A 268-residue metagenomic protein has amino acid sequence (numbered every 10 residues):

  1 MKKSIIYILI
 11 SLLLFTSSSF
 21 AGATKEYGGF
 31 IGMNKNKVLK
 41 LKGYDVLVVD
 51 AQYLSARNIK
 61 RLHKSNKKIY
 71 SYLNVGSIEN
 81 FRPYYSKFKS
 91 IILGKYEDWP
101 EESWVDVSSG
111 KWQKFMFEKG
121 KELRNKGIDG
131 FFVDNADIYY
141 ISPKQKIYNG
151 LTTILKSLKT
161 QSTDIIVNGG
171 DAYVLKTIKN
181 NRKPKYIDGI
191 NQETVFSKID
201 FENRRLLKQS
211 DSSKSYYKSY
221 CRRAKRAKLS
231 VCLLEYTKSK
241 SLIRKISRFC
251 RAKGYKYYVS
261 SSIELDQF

Functional and structural regions predicted by a protein language model:
M1-S4: Positively charged n-region of N-terminal signal peptides that target proteins for export
I8-T16: Bacterial N-terminal signal peptides
A21-F268: Glycan-processing catalytic domains of CAZymes
